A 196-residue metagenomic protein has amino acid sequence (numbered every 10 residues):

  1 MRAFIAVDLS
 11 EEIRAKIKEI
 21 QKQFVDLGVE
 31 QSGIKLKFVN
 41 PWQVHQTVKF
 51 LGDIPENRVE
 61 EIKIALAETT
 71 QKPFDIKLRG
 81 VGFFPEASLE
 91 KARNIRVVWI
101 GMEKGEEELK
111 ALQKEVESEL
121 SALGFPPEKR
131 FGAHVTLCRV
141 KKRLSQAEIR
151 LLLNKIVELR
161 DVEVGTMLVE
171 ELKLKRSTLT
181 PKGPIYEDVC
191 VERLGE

Functional and structural regions predicted by a protein language model:
M1-E196: Histidine-dependent nucleotide/RNA phosphoesterase domain, centered on the 2H-phosphoesterase fold with its duplicated
